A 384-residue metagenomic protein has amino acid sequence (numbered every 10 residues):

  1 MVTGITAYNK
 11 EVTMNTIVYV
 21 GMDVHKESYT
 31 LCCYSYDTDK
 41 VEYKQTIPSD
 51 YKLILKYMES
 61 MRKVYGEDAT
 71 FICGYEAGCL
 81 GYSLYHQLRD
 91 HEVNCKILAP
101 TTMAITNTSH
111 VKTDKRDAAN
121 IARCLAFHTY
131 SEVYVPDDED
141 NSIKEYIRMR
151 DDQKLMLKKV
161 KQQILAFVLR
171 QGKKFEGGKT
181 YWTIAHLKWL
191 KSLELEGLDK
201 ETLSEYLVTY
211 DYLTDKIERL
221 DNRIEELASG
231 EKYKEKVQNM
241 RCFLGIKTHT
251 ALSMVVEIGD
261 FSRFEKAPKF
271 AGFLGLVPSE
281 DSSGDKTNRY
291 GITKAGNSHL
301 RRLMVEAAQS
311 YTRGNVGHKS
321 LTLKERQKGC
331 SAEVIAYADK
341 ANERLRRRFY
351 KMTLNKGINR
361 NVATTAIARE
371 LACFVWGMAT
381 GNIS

Functional and structural regions predicted by a protein language model:
M1-I17, Y43-K44, K63-E67: Intrinsically disordered, low-complexity and often Lys/Arg-enriched segments
N15-S35, I121: Gly/Thr-rich phosphate-binding beta-strand-loop-beta motif of the actin/hexokinase/Hsp70
T38-E67: Nucleic-acid-processing active sites and adjacent nucleic-acid-binding tracks, predominantly divalent metal-dependent
A69-G78: Short glycine-rich phosphate-binding loop at a beta-alpha junction
K96-Y134, N141, E145, K286-A295: Short alpha-helix plus adjacent loop in nuclease-associated cores
D151-N239, K328: Glycine-rich, often acidic, oxyanion-interacting loops/wings at catalytic, nucleic-acid, or phospho-protein interfaces
Q238-C242, T248, M254-K356: Phosphate-backbone recognition surface of nucleic-acid-processing proteins
R347-S384: Basic, amphipathic alpha-helical segments enriched in Lys/Arg and hydrophobic/aromatic residues
